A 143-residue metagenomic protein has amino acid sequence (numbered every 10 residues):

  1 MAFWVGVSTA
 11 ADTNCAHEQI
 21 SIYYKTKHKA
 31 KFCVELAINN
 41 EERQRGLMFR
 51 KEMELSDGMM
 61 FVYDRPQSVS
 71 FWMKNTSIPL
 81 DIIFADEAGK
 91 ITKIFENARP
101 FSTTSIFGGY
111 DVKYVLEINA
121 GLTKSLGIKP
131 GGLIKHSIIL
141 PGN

Functional and structural regions predicted by a protein language model:
M1-G6: Bacterial N-terminal signal peptides
A11-N143: Compact, glycine-rich, soluble single-domain proteins
